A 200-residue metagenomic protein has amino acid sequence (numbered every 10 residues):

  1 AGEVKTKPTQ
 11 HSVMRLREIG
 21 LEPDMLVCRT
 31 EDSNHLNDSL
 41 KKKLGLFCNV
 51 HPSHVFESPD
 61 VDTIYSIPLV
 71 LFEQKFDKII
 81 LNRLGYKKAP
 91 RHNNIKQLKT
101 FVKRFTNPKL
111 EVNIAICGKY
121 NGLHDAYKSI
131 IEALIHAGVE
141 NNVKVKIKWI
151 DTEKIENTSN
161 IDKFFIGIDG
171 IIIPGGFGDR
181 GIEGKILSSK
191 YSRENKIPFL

Functional and structural regions predicted by a protein language model:
A1-L200: N-terminal beta1-alpha1 cap of cysteine-dependent amidohydrolase-like domains
